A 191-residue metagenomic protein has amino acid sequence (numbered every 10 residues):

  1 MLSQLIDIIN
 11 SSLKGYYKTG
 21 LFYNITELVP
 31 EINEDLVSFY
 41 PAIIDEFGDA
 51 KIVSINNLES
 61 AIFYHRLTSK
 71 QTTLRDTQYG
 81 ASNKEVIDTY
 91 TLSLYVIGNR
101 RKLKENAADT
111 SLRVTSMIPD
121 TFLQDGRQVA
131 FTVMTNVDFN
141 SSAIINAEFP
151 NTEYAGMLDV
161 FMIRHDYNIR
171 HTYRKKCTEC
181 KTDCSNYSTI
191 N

Functional and structural regions predicted by a protein language model:
M1-I25, N83-I87, A130-N191: Short, charged interaction patches at domain edges and termini
M1-Y79, N191: Small/polar-rich, solvent-exposed N-terminal microdomains that initiate assembly or binding
F39-I52, M117-T132: Short, positively charged, low-complexity/disordered linker segments
N56-R66, D125-D138: A generic short-segment signal for beta-strand/edge and adjacent turn/coil regions
A61-F63, L92, I163-H165: A broad, low-specificity signal marking well-ordered, structured residues that form hydrophobic/aromatic
K70, I97-R101, N168-R174: Generic structural motif
D76, E105-N106, T178: Short conserved micro-motifs at the rims of enzyme active sites and ligand-binding pockets
A81-D125: Extracellular/virion structural assembly segments
